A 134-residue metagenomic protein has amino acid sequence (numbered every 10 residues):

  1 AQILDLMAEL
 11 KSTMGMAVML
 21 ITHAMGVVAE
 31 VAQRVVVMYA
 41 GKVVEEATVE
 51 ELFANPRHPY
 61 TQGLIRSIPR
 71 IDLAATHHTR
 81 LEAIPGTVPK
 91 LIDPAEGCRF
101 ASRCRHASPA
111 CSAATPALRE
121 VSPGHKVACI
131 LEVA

Functional and structural regions predicted by a protein language model:
A1-H77: P-loop NTP-binding/switch modules centered on Walker-like glycine-rich loops
T48-A134: Charged, flexible cofactor/metal-binding loops and thiol motifs
